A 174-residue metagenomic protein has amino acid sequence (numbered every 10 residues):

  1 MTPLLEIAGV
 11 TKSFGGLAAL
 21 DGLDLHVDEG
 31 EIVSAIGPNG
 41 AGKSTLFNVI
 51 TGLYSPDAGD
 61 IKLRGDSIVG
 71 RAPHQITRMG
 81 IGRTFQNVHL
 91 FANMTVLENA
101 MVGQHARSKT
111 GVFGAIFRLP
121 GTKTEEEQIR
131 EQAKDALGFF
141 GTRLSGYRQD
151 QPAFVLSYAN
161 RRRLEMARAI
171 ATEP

Functional and structural regions predicted by a protein language model:
I36-P38: The feature captures the beta-strand-to-loop junction immediately N-terminal to the Walker
T51: Helix-to-loop junction immediately C-terminal to a conserved catalytic motif
S55, S67-N87, T122-R130: ABC ATPase NBD coupling module
G59-I68, M79, L137-G138, D150: Conserved ABC transporter NBD signature motif
F113-Y147, Q151-V155: Conserved ABC ATPase "signature" region
Y158, M166: Hydrophobic anchor residue at the start of the ABC signature
